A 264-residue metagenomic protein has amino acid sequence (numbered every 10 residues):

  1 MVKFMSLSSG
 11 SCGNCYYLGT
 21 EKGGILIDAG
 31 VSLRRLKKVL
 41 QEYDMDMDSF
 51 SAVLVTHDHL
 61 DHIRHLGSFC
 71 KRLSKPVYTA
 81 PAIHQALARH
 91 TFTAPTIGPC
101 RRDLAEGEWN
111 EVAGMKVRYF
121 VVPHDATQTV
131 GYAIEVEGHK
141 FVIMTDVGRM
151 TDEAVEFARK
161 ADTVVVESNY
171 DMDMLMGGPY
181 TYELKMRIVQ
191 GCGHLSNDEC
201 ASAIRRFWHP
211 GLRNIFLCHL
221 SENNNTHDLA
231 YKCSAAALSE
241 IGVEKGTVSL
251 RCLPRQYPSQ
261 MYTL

Functional and structural regions predicted by a protein language model:
M1-Y43, Q128-D146, T163: Conserved beta-strand hairpin/beta-sheet module of binuclear metal-dependent hydrolase folds, prominently
M5-C15, D58-H62, L66, V77 (+1 more regions): Structured catalytic core of nucleotide-sugar glycosyltransferases
C12, H59-I63, Q85-A86, T127 (+3 more regions): Active-site environment of divalent metal-dependent phosphoester hydrolases
I27-G30, F50-D58, Y78-P81, V142-T145 (+3 more regions): Active-site neighborhood of phospho(di)ester-bond hydrolases with catalytic His/Asp-centered motifs
R34-T79: Active-site metal-binding motif and surrounding structural segment of the metallo-beta-lactamase
R64-L73, R89-T91, N225-K232: Metal-dependent catalytic neighborhoods of phosphoester/phosphodiester hydrolases
P81-G131, E135-G138: Metallo-beta-lactamase
D152-C252: Cap/insert and terminal regions of metallo-dependent hydrolase folds
